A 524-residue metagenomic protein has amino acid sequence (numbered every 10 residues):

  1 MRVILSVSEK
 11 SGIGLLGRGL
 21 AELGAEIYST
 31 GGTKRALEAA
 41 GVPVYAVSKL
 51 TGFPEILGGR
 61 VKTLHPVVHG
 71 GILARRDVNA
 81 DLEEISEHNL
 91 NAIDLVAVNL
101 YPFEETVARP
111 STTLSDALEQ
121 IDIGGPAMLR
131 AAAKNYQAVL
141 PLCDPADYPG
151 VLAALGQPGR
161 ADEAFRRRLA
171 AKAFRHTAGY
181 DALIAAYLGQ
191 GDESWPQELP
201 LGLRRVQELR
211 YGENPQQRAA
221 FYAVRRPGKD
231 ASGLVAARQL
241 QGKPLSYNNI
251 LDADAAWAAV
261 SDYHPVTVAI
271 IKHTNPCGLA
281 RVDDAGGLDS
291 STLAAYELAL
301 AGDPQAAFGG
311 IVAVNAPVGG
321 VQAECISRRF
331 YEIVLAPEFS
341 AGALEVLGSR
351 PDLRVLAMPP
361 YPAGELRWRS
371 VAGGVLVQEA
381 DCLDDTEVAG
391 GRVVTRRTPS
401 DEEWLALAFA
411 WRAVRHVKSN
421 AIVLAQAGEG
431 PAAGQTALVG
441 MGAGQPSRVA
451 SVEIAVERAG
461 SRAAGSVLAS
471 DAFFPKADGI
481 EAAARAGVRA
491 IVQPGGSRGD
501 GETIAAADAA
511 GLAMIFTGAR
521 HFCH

Functional and structural regions predicted by a protein language model:
M1-L5, K10, V98-Y101, Y180-H524: ATP-dependent carboxylate/acyl-activation modules
M1-L50: N-terminal glycine-/serine-/threonine-rich phosphate-binding loop
G14-L23, E104-I121, A127, A256-P265 (+3 more regions): Short, hydrophobic/aliphatic alpha-helical segments
A21, E38, D122, A133 (+3 more regions): Anion (oxyanion) recognition and catalysis
G32-F103: Glycine-rich nucleotide/cofactor/substrate-binding loop typically near the N-terminus or early in the first domain
R76-P126, R130-A133, G391-D401: Active-site/ligand-binding-proximal alpha/beta "capping" segment
L100, E104-A108, I121-G124, L129-A164: N-terminal glycine-/lysine-enriched basic segments
A146, G150-L199: Non-catalytic interaction/clamp surfaces of large macromolecular machines
